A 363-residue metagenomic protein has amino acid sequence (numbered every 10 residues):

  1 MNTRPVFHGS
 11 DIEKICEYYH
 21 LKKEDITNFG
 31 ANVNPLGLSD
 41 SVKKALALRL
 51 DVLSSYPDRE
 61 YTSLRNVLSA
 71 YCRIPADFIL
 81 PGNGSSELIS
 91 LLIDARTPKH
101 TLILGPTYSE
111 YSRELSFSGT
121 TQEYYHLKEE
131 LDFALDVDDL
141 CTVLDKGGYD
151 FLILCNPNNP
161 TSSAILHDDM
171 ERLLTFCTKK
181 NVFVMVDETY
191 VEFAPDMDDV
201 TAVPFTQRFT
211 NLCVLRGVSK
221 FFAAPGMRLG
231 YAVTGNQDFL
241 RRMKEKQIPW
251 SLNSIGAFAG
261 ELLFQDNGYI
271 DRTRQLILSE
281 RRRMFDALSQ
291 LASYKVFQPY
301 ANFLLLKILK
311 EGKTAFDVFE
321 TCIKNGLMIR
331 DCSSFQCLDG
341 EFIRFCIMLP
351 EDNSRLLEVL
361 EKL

Functional and structural regions predicted by a protein language model:
M1-S55, G148: N-terminal "arm"/small-domain region of PLP-dependent enzymes with the aminotransferase-like
L38-S39, E60, N211-Q290, Y294-F297: PLP-dependent aminotransferase class I/II
P57, S69-L91: Short loop-beta-helix segment that forms the pyridoxal 5′-phosphate
D94-L154: PLP-dependent aminotransferase-like
S118, G147, K179-K180, F209 (+1 more regions): Helix C-cap/helix->beta junction micro-motif
L131-A194: Active-site phosphate-binding strand-loop segment of PLP-dependent enzymes
L278, L291-N325: Conserved PLP-binding catalytic core of the aspartate aminotransferase-like
K324-N325, S334-L363: PLP-dependent enzyme catalytic core of the Aspartate aminotransferase-like
